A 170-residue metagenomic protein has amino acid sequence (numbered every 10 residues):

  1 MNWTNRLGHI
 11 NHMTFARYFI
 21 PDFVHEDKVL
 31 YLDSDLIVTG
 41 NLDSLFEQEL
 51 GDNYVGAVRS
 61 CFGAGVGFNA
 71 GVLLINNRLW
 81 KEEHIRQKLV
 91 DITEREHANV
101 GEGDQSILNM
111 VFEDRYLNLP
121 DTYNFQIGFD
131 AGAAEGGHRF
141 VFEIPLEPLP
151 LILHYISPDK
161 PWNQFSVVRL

Functional and structural regions predicted by a protein language model:
M1-F23: Active-site-proximal specificity loops/subdomain of glycosyltransferases
A16, G40, I75, G103: A conserved hydrophobic position in a structured secondary element of the catalytic/binding core that shapes
I20, V55-A57, V72-L74, I107 (+1 more regions): Conserved hydrophobic/aromatic beta-strand scaffold that supports enzyme active sites
V29: Short aromatic/hydrophobic "clamp" motif used to bind/position activated sugar donors
L32: Catalytic metal- and UDP-sugar-binding loop of GT-A-like glycosyltransferases, i.e., residues flanking the conserved
L36-G67: Conserved donor-nucleotide/metal-binding helix-loop-beta segment in metal-dependent transferases, i.e., the alpha-helix
V55-G71, R78, N163, V168: A short, conserved beta-to-alpha structural element at the edge of catalytic cores that scaffolds binding
N77-L170: A glycosyltransferase accessory/donor-loop signature
